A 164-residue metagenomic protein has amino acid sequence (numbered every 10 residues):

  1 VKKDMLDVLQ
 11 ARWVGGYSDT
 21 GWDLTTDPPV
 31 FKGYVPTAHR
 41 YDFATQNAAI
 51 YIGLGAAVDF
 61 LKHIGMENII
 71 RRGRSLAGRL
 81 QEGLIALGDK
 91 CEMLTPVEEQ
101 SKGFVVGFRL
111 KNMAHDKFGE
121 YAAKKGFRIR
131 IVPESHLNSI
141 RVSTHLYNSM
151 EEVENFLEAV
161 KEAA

Functional and structural regions predicted by a protein language model:
V1-A164: Pyridoxal 5′-phosphate
